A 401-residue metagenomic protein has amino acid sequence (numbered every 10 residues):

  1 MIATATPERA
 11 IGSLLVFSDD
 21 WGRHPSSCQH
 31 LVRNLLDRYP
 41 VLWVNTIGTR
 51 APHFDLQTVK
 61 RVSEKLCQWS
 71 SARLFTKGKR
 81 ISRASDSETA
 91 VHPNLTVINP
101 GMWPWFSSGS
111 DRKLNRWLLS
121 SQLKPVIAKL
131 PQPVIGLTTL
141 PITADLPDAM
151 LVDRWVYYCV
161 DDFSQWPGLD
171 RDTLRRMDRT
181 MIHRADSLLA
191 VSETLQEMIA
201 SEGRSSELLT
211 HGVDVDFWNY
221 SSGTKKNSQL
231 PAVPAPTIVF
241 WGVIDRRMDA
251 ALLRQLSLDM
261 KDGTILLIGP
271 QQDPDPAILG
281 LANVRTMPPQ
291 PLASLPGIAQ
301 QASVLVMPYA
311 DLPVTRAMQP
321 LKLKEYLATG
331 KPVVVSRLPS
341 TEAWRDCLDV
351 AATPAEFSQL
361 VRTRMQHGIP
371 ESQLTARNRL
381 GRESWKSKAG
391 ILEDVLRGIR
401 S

Functional and structural regions predicted by a protein language model:
S121-V126, D170-L188: Membrane-proximal helix-turn-helix segments that form the acceptor-binding/catalytic region of lipid-linked
L146, A185-L208, A343: A short, active-site helix/loop in glycosyltransferases that binds the activated sugar's phosphate group
T194, L209-S221: Carbohydrate-associated surface elements
L230-M248, L253-S257, I265-I268, G381: Conserved donor-binding/catalytic core segment of Leloir-type glycosyltransferases
M248, A293, G297-I298, L305-A328 (+1 more regions): Nucleotide-sugar-dependent
P274-G297: Nucleotide-activated donor-binding/catalytic signature segment of Leloir-type glycosyltransferases, i.e., the conserved
E342-T363: Change "using UDP/GDP/dTDP sugars" to "using nucleotide sugars
I369-R397: A charged, aromatic-enriched C-terminal amphipathic alpha-helix characteristic of glycosyltransferases across folds
